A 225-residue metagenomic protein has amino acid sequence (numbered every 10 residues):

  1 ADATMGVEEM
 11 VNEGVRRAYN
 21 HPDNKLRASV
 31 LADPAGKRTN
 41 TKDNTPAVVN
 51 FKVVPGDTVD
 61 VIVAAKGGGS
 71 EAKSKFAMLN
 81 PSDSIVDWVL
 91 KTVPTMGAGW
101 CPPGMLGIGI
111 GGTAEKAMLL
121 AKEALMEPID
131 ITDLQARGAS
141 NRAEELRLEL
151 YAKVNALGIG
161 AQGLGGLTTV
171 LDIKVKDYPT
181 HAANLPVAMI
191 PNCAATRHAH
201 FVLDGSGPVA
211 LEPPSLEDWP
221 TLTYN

Functional and structural regions predicted by a protein language model:
A1-V48, K52-N225: Non-transmembrane, aqueous-exposed alpha-helical and coiled segments at domain scale
